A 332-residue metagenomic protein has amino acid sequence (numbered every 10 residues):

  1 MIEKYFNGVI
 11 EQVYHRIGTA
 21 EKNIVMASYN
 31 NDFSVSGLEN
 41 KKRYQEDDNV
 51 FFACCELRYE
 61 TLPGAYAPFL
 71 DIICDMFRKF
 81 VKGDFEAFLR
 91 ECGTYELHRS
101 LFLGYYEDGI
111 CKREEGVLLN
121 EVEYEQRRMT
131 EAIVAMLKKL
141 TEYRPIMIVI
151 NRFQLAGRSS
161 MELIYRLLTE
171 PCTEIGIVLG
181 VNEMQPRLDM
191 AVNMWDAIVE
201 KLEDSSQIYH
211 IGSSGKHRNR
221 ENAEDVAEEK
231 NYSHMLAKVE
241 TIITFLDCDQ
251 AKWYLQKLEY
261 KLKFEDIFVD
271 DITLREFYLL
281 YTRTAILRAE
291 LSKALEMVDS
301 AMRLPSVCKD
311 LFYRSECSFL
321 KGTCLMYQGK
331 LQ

Functional and structural regions predicted by a protein language model:
M1-E46: Walker A/P-loop-proximal flanking segment of P-loop NTPase domains
F33-E39, R43-T141: Conserved phosphate-binding/catalytic loops and adjacent sensor/switch elements of nucleotide-binding enzymes, spanning
I146-I150, L155-H210: Sensor-1/coupling segment of RecA-like P-loop NTPase cores
K230, V269-T273, L311-Y313: Structural signature of alpha-solenoid helical repeat junctions
S233-L236, I272, E276, E316: Residue register of alpha-helical TPR repeats
Q256-D266, D299-S306: Amphipathic alpha-helical segments of tetratricopeptide repeats
